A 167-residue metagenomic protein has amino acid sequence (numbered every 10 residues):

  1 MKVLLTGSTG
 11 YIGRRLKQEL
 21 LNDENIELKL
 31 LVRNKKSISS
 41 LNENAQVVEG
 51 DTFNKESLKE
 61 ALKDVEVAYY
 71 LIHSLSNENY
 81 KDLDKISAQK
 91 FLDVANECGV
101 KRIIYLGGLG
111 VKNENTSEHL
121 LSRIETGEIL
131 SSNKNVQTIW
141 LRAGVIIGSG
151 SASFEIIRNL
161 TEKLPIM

Functional and structural regions predicted by a protein language model:
M1-I26: N-terminal Rossmann NAD(P)H-binding glycine-rich loop of SDR-like oxidoreductase domains
T6, L31, L71, I103-G108 (+1 more regions): SDR active-site strand-loop-helix element
N25, E97-R102, K134-V136: A short helix->loop->beta-strand "cap" motif at the edges of active sites that frequently abuts
N25-R33: Conserved glycine-rich Rossmann-like NAD(P)H-binding loop of the short-chain dehydrogenase/reductase
K36-V100, G108-N115: NAD(P)H-binding glycine-rich loop region in Rossmannoid oxidoreductase-like domains and their noncatalytic homologs
K81-K85, T116-G127, I147, S151-E155: Short-chain dehydrogenase/reductase
A88-F91, S122-L130, K134: Conserved catalytic Lys-bearing alpha helix of Rossmann-like short-chain dehydrogenase/reductases
E128-A152, I156-I166: Conserved beta-loop-beta element that borders a ligand/cofactor-binding pocket
